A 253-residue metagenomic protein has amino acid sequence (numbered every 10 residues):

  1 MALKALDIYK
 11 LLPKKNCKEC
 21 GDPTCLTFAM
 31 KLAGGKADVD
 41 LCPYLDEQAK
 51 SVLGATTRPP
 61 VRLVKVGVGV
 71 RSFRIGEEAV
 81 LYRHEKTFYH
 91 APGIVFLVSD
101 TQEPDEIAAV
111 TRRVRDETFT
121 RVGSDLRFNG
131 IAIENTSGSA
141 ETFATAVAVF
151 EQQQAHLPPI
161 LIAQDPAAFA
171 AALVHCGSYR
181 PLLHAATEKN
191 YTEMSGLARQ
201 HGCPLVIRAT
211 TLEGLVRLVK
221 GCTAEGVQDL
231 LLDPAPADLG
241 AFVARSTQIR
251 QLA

Functional and structural regions predicted by a protein language model:
M1-P13: Short, hydrophobic/aliphatic alpha-helical segments
A2-K4, M30-V61: Non-heme iron-sulfur electron-transfer modules
L6-Y9, L26, M30, A108-R112 (+4 more regions): Predominant activation on well-ordered alpha-helical scaffold segments within soluble catalytic domains
L12, Q154, C176, E225-G226: A structural signal for short coil/turn segments at secondary-structure junctions
P13-K31, D40-Y44: Local cysteine-cluster metal-coordination motifs and their immediate loop/turn environment, predominantly Fe-S cluster
L32, C176, A253: Active-site catalytic pocket residues across diverse enzymes, especially alpha/beta-hydrolases
P59-R217: Active-site beta->alpha loop and helix N-cap motifs at the rims of alpha/beta catalytic domains
K189-A253: Catalytic alpha/beta core domains of metabolic enzymes, predominantly
